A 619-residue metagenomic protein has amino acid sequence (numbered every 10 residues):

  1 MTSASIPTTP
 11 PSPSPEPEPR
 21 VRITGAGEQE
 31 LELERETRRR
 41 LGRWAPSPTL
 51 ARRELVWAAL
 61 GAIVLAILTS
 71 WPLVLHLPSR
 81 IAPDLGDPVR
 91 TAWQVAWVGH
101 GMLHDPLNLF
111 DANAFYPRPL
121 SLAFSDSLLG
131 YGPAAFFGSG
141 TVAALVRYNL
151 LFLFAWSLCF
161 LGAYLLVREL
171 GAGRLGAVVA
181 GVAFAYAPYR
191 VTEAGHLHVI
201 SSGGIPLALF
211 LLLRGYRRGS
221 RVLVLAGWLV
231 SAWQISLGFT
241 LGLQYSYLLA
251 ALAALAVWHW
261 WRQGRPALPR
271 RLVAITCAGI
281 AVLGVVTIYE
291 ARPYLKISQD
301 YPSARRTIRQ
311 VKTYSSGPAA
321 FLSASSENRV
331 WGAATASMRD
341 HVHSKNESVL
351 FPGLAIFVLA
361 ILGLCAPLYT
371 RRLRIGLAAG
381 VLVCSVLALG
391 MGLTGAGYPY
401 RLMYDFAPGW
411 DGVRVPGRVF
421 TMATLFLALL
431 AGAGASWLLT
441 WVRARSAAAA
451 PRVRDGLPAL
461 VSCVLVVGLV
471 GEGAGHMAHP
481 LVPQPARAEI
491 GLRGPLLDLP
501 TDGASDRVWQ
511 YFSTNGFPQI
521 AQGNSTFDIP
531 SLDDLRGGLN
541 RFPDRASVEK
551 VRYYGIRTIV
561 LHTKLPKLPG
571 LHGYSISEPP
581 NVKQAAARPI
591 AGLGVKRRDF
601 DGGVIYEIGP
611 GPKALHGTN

Functional and structural regions predicted by a protein language model:
S3-I6, Q299, S303-K312, D455 (+1 more regions): Extracytoplasmic
T49, W261-A274, A360-P399, A448-G456: Membrane-interface helix-loop-helix junctions at transmembrane boundaries of multi-pass membrane enzymes, predominantly
W57-I63, L229-V230, P266-R292, I308-T313 (+1 more regions): Hydrophobic alpha-helical membrane-interfacial segments at the cytosolic entry of transmembrane helices
A62-A66, L151-L170, R174-W260, I275 (+3 more regions): Membrane-embedded helix bundles of polyisoprenyl
A66-C159, A183-S202, K312-S315, A319-N346 (+4 more regions): Membrane-interface coil-to-helix junctions
G238, C277-Q310, P318-A319, A324-A334: Membrane-lumen/periplasm interface segments of specific transmembrane helices in polyprenyl phosphate-linked
I275-G284, L429, A433-E472: Signature aromatic-anchored transmembrane alpha helix within multi-pass, membrane-resident enzymes that catalyze glycan
F351-L354, R401-L439: Hydrophobic/aromatic-rich transmembrane helices and adjacent perimembrane loops
